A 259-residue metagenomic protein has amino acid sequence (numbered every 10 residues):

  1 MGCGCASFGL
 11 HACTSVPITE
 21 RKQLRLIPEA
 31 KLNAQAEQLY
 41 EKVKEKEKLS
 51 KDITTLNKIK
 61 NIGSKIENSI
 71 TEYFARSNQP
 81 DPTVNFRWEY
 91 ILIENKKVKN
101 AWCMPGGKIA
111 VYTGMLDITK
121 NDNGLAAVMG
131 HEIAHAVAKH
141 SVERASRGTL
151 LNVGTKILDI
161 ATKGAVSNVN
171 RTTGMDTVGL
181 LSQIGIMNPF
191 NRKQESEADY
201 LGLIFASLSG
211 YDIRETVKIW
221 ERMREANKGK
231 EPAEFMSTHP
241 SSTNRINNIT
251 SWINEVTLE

Functional and structural regions predicted by a protein language model:
C3-E259: A Zn2+-metalloprotease active-site environment signal
